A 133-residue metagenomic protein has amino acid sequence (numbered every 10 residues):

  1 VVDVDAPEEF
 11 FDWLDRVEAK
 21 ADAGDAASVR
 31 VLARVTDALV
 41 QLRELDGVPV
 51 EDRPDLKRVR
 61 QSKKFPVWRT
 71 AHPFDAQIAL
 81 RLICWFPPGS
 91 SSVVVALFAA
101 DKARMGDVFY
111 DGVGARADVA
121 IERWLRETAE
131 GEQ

Functional and structural regions predicted by a protein language model:
V1-A79, G89-S92, D101-Q133: Basic, Lys/Arg-enriched alpha-helical interface segments
R81-W85: Short acidic loop-to-beta-strand element that houses the catalytic metal-binding Asp/Glu of nuclease active sites
F98: Beta-hairpin "wing" of winged helix-turn-helix
